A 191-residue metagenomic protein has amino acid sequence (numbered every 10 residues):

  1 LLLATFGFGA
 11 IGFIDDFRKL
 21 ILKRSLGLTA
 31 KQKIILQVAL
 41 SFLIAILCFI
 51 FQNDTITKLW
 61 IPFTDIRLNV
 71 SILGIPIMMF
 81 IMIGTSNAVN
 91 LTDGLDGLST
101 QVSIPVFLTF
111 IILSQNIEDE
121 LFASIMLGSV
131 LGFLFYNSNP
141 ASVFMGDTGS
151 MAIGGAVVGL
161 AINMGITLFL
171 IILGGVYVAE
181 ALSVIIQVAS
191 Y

Functional and structural regions predicted by a protein language model:
L1-F13, I44, F49-I50, L73-Y191: Alpha-helical transmembrane segments
I14-T29, I185-Y191: Cytosolic, membrane-interface loops and tails of multi-pass inner-membrane proteins
L20-I21, N53-I66: Membrane-interface helix termini and inter-helical loops of multi-pass transporters
R24-L28, D65-I66, I172: Short, Lys/Arg-rich N-terminal segment immediately upstream of the first membrane anchor
L28-F42: Pore- or pathway-lining transmembrane helices of multi-pass membrane proteins that form conduits for solutes/ions
T29-Q32, V70, G146: Membrane-interface starts of transmembrane alpha-helices
R67-L73: Juxtamembrane helix-entry segments on the extracytoplasmic side of multipass membrane proteins
